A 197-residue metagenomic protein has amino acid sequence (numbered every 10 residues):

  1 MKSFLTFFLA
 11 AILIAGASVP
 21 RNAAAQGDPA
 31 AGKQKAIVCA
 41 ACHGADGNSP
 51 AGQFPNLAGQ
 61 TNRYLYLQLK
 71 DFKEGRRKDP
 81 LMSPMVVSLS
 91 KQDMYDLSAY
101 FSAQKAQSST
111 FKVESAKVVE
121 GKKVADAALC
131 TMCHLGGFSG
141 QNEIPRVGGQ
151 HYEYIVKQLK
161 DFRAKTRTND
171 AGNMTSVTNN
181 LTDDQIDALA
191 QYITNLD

Functional and structural regions predicted by a protein language model:
M1-L9: Bacterial N-terminal signal peptides that target proteins for export
I14-A23: C-terminal segment of classical bacterial N-terminal signal peptides
Q26-D46, S109, V113-G136, H151: Sequence/structural segment immediately N-terminal to covalent heme-attachment motifs in c-type and related
P29, G47-K78, S83-L89, K122 (+4 more regions): Gly/Gly-Pro-rich "capping" loops immediately C-terminal to redox-active cysteine motifs in periplasmic/lumenal
V87-S109, E153, N179-D197: C-terminal capping alpha-helices of c-type cytochrome domains
